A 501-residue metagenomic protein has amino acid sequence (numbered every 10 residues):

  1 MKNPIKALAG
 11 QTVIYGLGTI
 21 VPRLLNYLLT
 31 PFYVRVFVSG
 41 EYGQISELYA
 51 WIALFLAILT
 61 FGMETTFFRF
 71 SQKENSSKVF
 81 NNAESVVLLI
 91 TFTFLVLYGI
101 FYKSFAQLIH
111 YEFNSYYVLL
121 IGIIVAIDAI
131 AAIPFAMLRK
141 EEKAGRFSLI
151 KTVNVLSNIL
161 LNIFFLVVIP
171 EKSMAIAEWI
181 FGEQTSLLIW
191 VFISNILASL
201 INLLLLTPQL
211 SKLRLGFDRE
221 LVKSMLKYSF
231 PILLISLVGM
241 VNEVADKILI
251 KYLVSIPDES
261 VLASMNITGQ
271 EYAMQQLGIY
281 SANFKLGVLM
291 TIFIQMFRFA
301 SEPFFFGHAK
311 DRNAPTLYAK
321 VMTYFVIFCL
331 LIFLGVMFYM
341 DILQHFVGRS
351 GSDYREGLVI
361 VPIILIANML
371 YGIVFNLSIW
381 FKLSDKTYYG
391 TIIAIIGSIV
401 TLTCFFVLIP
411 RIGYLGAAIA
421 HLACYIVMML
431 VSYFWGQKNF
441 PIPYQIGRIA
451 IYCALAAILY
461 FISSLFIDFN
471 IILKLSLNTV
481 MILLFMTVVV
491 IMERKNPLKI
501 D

Functional and structural regions predicted by a protein language model:
M1-P4, L8, A175-L188, L203-E243 (+4 more regions): Interhelical loop/hinge segments that connect adjacent transmembrane helices in multipass membrane
M1-Y27, N81, R219-I235, A319 (+1 more regions): N-terminal membrane topogenesis motif
A7-P22, L48, A57-K103, Q107 (+6 more regions): Membrane-water interface segments that mark the loop-to-transmembrane alpha-helix transition
G16-T19, L25-L29, S46-S71, I123-I133 (+4 more regions): Small-residue-rich midsections of specific transmembrane alpha-helices
T30-L54, S115, Q184-L188, S224-Y228 (+3 more regions): Interfacial/gating helices of multi-pass transporter permease domains
F70-V86, Q276-A394: Specific pore-lining/lateral-gate transmembrane helices of multi-pass inner-membrane transport and insertion machines
L97, F101, Q107, Q184 (+4 more regions): Transmembrane alpha-helical segments of multi-pass transport proteins
S115, L119, L149-S211, I235 (+3 more regions): Hydrophobic alpha-helical transmembrane segments
